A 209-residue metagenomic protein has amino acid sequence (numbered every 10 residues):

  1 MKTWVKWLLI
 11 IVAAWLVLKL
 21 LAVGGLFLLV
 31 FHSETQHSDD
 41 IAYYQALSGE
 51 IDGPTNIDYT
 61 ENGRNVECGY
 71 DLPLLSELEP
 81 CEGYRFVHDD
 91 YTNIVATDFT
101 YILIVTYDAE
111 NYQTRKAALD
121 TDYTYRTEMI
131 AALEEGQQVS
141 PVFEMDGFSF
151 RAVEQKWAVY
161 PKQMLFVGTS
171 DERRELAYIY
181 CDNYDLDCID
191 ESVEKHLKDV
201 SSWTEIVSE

Functional and structural regions predicted by a protein language model:
M1-L21: N-terminal Sec-pathway targeting helices
K2, D108-E110, S170: Helix N-cap and loop-to-helix transition residues
L8-I11, Y84, L165-F166, L176-A177: Hydrophobic beta-strand residues in large extracellular and virion-surface proteins
L9-I10, V23-V30, V153, V193: Intrinsically disordered, low-complexity regulatory segments in tyrosine-phosphorylation signaling proteins
A13, C81-G83, A131-G136: N-terminal, helix-rich and Lys/Arg-enriched segments in bacterial and organellar proteins
W15, K19, E77-L78, E175: Functionally constrained cores in energy, signaling, and assembly domains
A22-N111: N-terminal export/targeting and maturation segments
R115-E209: Extracytoplasmic electrostatic interaction patches
